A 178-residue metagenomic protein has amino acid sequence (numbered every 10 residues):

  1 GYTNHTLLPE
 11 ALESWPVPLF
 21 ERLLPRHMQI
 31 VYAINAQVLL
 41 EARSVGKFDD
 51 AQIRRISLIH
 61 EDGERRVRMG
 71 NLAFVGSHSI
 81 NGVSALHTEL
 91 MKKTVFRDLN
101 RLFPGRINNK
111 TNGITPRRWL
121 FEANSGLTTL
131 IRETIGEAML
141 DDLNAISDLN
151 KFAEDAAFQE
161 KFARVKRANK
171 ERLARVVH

Functional and structural regions predicted by a protein language model:
G1-H178: A conserved ligand/cofactor-binding region detector
